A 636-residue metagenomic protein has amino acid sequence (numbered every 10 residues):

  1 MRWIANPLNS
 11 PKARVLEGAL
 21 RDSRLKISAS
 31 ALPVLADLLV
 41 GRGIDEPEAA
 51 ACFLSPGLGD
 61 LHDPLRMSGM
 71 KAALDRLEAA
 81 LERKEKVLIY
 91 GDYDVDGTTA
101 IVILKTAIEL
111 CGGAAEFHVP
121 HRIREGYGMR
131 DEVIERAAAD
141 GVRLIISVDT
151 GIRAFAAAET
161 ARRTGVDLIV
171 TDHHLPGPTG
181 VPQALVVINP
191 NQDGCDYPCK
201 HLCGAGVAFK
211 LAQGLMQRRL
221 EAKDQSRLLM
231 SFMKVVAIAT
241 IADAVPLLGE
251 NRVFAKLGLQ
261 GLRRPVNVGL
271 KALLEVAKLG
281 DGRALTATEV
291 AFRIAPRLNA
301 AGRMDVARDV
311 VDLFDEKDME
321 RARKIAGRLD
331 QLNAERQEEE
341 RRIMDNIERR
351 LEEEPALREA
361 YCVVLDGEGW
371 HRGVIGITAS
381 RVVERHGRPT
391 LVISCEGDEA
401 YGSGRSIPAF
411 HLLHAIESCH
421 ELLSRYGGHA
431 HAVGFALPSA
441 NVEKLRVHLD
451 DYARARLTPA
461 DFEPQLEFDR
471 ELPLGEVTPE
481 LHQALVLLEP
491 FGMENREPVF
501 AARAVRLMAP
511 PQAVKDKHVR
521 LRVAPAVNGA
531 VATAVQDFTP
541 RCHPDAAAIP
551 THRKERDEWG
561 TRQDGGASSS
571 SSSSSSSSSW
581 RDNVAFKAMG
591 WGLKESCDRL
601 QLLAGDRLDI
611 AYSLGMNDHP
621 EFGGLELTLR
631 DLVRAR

Functional and structural regions predicted by a protein language model:
A5-R143, T164-G165, Q217-K444, R454 (+5 more regions): Hydrophobic helix-and-loop "lid/oligomerization" segment in the mid-to-C-terminal part of catalytic domains
G18-A29, A526-D582: Intrinsic disorder/low-complexity segments
A137-D140, S147-V245, I416: Conserved phosphate-handling catalytic cores of large alpha/beta enzymes
A244, R264-N267, R454-A526, W580-R599: A contiguous loop/helix-start segment that scaffolds small-molecule binding in enzyme catalytic cores
E399-S403, P550, L625-L629: Noncatalytic, beta-rich nucleic-acid-contacting surfaces in large DNA/RNA-processing enzymes
E595-A611: Short nucleic-acid-contacting surface segments enriched for D/E, G, S/T with interspersed K/R
P620-R636: OB-fold/S1-family single-stranded nucleic acid-binding modules
